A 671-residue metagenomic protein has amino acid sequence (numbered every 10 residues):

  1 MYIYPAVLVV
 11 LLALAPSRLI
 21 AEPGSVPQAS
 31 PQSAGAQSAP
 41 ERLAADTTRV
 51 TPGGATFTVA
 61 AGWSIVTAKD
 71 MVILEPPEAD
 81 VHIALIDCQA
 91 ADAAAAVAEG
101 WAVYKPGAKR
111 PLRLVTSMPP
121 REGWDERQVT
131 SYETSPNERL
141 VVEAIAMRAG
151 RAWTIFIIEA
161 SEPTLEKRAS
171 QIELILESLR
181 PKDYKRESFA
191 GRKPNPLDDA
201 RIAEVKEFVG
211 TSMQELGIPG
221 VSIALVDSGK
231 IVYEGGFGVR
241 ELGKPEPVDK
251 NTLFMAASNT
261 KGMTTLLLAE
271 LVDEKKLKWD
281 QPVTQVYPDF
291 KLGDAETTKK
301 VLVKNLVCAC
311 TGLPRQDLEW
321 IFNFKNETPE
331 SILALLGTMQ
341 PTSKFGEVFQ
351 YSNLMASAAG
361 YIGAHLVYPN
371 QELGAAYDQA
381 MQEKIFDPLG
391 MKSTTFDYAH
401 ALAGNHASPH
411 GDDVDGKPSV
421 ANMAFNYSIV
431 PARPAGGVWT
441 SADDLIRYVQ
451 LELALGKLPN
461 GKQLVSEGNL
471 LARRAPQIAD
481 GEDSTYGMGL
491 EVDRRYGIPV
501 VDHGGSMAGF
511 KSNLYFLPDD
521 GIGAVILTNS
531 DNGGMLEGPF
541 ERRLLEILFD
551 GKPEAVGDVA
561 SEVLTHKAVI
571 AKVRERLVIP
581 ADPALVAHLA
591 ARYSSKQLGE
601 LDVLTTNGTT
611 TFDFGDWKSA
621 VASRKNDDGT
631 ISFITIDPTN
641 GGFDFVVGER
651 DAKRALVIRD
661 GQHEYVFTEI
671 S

Functional and structural regions predicted by a protein language model:
Q32, P40-A44, I65-T164: Conserved polar/disulfide-associated segments of primarily extracytoplasmic proteins
D70-L74, E575-F614: Short, solvent-exposed loop/hinge segments that bridge or flank secondary-structure elements
I83-I86, R151-E162, N513-F516, D520-S530 (+1 more regions): Short, well-ordered beta-strand elements
A90-A98, K596-D628: N-terminal glycine/threonine-rich, aromatic-flanked beta-hairpin/loop signature
R110, E177, P181-K206, L527-K596 (+1 more regions): Short, gly/Ser/Thr-rich active-site loops of penicillin-recognizing serine hydrolases
L112, D616-D651: Contiguous, well-ordered beta-strand patches that form the walls/edges of small beta-barrel/beta-sandwich domains
D198-A256, K276-K278, V286, G293 (+1 more regions): Short, conserved catalytic-motif segment at the N-terminal edge
K230, E234-E241, D294-A508, S512-N513: Short, surface-exposed loop or secondary-structure junction motifs that flank catalytic or metal-binding residues
